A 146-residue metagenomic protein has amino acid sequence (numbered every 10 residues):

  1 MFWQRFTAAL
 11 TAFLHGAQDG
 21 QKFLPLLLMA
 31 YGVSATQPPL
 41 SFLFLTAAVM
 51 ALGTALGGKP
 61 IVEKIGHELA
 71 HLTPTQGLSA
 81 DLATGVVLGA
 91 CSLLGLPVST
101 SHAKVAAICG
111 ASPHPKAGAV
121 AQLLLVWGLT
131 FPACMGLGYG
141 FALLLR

Functional and structural regions predicted by a protein language model:
M1-R146: Multi-pass alpha-helical transmembrane bundle typical of ion/small-solute transporters and intramembrane aspartyl
